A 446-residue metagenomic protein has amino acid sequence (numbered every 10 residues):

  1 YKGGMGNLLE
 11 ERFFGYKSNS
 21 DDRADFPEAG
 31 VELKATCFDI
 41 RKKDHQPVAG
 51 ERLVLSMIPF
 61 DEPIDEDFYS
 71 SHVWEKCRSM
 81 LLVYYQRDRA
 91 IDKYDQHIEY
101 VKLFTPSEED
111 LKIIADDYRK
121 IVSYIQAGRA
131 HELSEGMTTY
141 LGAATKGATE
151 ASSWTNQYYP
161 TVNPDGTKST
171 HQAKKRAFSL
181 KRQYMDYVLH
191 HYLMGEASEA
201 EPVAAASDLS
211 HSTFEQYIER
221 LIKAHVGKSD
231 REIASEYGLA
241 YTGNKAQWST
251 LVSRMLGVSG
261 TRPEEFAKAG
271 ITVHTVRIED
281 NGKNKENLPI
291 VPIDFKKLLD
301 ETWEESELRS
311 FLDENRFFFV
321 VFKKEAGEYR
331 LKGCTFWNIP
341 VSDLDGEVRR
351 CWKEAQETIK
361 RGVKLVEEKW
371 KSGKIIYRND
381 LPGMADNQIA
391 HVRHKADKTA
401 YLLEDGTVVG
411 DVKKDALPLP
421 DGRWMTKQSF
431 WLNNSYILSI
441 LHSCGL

Functional and structural regions predicted by a protein language model:
Y1-L446: Nucleic-acid endonuclease domains
